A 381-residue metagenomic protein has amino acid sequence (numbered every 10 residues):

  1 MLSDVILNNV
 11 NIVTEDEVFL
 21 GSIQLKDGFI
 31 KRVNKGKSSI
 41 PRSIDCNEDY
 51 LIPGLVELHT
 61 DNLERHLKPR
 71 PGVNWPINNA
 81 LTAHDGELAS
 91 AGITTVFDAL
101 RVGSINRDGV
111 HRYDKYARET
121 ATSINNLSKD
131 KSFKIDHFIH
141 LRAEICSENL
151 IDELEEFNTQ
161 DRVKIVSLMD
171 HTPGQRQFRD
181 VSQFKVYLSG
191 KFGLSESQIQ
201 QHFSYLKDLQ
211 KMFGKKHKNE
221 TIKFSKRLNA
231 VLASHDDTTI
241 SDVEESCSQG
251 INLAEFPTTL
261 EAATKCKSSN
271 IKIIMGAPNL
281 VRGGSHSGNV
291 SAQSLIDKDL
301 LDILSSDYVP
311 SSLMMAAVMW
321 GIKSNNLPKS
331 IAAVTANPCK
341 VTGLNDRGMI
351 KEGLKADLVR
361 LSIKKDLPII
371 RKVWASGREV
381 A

Functional and structural regions predicted by a protein language model:
M1-S39: N-terminal metal-binding scaffold of metallo-dependent hydrolase/deaminase domains
V10, I30, A336, K340 (+1 more regions): C-terminal cap of metal-dependent C-N hydrolases
K37-I52: Active-site metal-binding motif and surrounding structural segment of the metallo-beta-lactamase
D49-E119: Metal-associated gating/positioning segment near the N- to mid-region
G103-D237, D307: Metal-coordinating catalytic core of metallo-dependent amide/deamination hydrolases
L141-D152, D237-I240, E245, L253-E255 (+1 more regions): Active-site glycine- and acidic-residue-rich loops that bind and position anionic ligands or nucleotide-like cofactors
Q160-K164, S246-L253, S268-I274, D299-D302: Glycine-enriched alpha-helix->loop->beta-strand junction motifs that scaffold or abut catalytic
S269-N279, G283-L361: His/Asp/Glu-enriched, well-ordered alpha-helical/loop segment that forms or immediately abuts the divalent-metal
